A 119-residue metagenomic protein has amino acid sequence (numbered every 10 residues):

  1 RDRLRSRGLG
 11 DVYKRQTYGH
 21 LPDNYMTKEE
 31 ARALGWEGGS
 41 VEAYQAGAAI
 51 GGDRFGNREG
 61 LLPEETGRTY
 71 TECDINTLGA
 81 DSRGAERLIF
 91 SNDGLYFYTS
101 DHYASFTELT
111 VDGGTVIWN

Functional and structural regions predicted by a protein language model:
D2-Y13: Single conserved hydrophobic/aromatic residue that forms the stacking wall/gate of nucleotide- or nucleobase-binding
K14-H20, D93-L95: Second-shell loop/turn segments in exported
L21-P22, W36: Active-site-proximal polar cores
L34-N119: Functional cores of ribonucleases/endoribonucleases
